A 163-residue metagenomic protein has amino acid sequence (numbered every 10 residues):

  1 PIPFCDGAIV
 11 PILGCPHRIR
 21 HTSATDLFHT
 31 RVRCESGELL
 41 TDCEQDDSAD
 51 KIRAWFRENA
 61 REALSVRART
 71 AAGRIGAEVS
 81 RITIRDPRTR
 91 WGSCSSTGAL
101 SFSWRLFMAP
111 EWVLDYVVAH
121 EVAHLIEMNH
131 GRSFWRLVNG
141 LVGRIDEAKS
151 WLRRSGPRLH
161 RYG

Functional and structural regions predicted by a protein language model:
P1-Y116, L125-G163: Active-site-proximal or metal-binding-adjacent scaffold patches in catalytic folds
E121: Walker B catalytic acidic pair
